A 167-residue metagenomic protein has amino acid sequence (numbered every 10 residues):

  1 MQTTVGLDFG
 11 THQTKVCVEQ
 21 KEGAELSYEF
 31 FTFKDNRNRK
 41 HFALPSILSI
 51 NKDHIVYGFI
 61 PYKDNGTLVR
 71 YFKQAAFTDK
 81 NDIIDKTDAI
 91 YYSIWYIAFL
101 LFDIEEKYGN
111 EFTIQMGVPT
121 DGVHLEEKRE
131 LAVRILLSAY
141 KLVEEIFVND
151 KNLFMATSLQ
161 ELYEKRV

Functional and structural regions predicted by a protein language model:
M1, F147-V167: Conserved phosphate-binding catalytic cores of ATP/NTP-utilizing and phosphoryl-transfer enzymes
M1-S27, V167: Gly/Thr-rich phosphate-binding beta-strand-loop-beta motif of the actin/hexokinase/Hsp70
F9-T11, V118-G122, T157-Q160: Short, flexible loop/turn elements at secondary-structure junctions
Q13-K15, V123-E126, L162-Y163: Flexible loop/turn segments at secondary-structure boundaries
E22, L26-R134: Phosphate-binding loop and its immediate beta->loop->alpha context in nucleotide/phosphate-handling enzymes
A76-D79, V143, R166: Short, flexible helical or helix-coil boundary motifs
R134-E144: Short helix-loop-beta junction
